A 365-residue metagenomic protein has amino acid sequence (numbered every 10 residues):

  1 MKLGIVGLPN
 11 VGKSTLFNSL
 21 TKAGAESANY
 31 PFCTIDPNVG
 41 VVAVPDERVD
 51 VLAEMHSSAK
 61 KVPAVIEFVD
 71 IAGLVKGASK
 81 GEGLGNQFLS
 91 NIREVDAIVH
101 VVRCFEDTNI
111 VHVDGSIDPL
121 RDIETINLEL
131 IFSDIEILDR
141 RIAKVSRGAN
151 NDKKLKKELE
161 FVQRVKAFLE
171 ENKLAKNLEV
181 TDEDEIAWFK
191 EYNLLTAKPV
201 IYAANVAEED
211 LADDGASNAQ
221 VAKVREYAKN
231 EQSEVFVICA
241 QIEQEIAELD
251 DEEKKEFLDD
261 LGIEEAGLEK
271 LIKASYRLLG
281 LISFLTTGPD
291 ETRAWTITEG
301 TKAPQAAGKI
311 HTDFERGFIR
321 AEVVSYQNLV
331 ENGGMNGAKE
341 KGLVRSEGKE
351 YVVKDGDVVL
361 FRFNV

Functional and structural regions predicted by a protein language model:
M1-V111, D139-R140, K144: Conserved G1/Walker A P-loop phosphate-binding module
K2-V6, F17, S146-V352, V359 (+1 more regions): C-terminal-of-GTPase-core extension/linker across diverse P-loop GTPases
P9, I131-D134, N193: Flexible interhelical turns and helix-capping residues at alpha-helix boundaries within structured domains
K22, E54, S90, L128 (+2 more regions): Short, intrinsically disordered, mixed-charge
A23-P31, N38-G40, R48-V51, K80 (+10 more regions): Glycine-rich, flexible loop/turn motifs
F32, D46-V49, A59-F68, E82-V95 (+9 more regions): Amphipathic alpha-helical transducer elements in NTP-driven molecular machines
G40-P45, A72-E82, R93-L155, E171-D182 (+2 more regions): Conserved Switch II/interswitch segment of TRAFAC-class P-loop GTPases
